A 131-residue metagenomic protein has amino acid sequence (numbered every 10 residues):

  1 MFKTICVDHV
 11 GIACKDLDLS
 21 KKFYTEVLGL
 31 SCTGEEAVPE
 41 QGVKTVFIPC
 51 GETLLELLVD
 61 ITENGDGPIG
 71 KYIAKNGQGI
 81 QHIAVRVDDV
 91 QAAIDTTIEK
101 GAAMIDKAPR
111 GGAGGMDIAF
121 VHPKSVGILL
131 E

Functional and structural regions predicted by a protein language model:
M1-D18, Q78-V87: N-terminal beta-strand motif that seeds the catalytic metal site of vicinal oxygen chelate
M1-K3, V46-P49, E56, V85 (+1 more regions): Vicinal oxygen chelate
L19, A37-Q41: Short glycine/proline-centered loop/turn elements that form peptide/ligand docking sites
S20-K22, S31, T53-L57, G65-G67 (+2 more regions): Short loop/beta submotifs within extracellular cysteine-rich repeat domains
S20-T25, T97: Conserved active-site tyrosine of GNAT-family acetyltransferases
G29-A37, G101-A108: Short secondary-structure junctions
E56-Q81: Helix-adjacent hinge/juxtasegments
